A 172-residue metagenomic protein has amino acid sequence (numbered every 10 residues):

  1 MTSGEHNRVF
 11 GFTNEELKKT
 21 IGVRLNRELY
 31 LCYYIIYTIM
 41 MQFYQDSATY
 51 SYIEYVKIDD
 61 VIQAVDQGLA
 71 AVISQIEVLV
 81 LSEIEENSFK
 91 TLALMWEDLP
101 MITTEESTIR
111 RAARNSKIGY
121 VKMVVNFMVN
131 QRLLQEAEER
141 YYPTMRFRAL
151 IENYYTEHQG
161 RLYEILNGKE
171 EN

Functional and structural regions predicted by a protein language model:
M1, R140-R146: Minor-groove-contacting beta-hairpin "wing" of winged helix-turn-helix DNA-binding domains
M1-S47: Eukaryotic partner-binding/assembly regions in large regulatory complexes
Y30-A64, V80-L81: Positively charged, polyanion-binding regions of nucleic-acid-associated proteins
V56-I73, L92-P100: DNA-recognition alpha helix
V78-S107: Mixed-charge, low-complexity intrinsically disordered segments
P100-R110, N130, A149-N172: Short, amphipathic alpha-helical interaction segments positioned at domain boundaries
A113-V129: Short amphipathic alpha-helical interaction segments
V125-R140: A short, conserved structural fragment
